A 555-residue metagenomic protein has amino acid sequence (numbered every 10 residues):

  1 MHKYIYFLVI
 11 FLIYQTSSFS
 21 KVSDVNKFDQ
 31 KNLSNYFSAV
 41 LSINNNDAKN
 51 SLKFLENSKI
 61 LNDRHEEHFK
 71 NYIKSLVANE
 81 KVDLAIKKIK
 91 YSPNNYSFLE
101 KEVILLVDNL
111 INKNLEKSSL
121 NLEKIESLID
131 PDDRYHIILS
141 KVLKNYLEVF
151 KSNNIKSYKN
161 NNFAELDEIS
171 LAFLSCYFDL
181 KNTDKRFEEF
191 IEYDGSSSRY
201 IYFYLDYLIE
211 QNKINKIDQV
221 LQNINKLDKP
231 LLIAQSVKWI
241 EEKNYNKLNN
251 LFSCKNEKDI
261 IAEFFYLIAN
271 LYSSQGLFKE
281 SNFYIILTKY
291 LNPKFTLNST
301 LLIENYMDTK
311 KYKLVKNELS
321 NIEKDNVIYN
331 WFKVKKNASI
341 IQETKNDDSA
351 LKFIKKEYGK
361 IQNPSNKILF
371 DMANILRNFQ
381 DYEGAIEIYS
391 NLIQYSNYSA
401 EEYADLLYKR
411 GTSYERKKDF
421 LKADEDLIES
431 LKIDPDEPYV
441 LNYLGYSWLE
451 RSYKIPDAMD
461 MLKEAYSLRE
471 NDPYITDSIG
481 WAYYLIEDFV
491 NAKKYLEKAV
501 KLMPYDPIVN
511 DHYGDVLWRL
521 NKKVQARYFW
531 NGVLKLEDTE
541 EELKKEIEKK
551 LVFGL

Functional and structural regions predicted by a protein language model:
T16-Y72, A78, I86-K87, Y96 (+3 more regions): N-terminal leader/linker segments that initiate helical-solenoid repeat arrays
K27-N35, N62-F69, N95-I104, I129-L143 (+14 more regions): Generic helix N-cap/helix-start motif at coil->alpha-helix transitions
V40, K74, V107, Y146 (+10 more regions): Residue-level recognition of tetratricopeptide repeat
N44, A78, I111-N112, F150 (+12 more regions): Register position in tetratricopeptide repeats
L52-E56, V82-N94, E116-D130, S152-L166 (+11 more regions): Alpha-helical repeat scaffolds
F252, K258-A262, P507, H512 (+1 more regions): Terminal, low-structured helical/coil segments at or just beyond the last alpha-helical repeat
K335, S339-Q342, Y398, Y443-K501: Alpha-helical adaptor scaffolds
